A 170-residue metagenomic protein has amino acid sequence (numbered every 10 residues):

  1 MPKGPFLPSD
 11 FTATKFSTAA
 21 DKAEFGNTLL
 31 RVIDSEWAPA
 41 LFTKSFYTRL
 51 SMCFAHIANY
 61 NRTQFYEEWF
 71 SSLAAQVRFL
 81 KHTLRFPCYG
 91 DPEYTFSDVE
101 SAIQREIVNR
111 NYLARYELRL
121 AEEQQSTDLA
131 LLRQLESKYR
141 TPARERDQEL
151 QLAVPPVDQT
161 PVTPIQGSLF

Functional and structural regions predicted by a protein language model:
M1-D34, S168-F170: Short, extreme N-terminal segment that most often corresponds to the first beta-strand
A20-R31, S45, R49, S72 (+1 more regions): Short, well-structured alpha-helical interface segments that form or flank functional binding sites
D21, D34, F46, A55 (+2 more regions): Intrinsic disorder/low-complexity segments in short proteins, especially the signal peptide and propeptide regions
K22-G26, Q76, F96, L113 (+2 more regions): Short amphipathic alpha-helical segments that mediate assembly, nucleic-acid/protein binding, or membrane association
A38-R105, N109: Acidic, low-complexity, intrinsically disordered interaction modules
Q104-P142: Charge-rich, low-complexity alpha-helical coiled-coil segments
L120, K138, R146-V154: Compositionally biased, non-globular sequence tracts
Q151-F170: Charge-dense, low-complexity intrinsically disordered regions
